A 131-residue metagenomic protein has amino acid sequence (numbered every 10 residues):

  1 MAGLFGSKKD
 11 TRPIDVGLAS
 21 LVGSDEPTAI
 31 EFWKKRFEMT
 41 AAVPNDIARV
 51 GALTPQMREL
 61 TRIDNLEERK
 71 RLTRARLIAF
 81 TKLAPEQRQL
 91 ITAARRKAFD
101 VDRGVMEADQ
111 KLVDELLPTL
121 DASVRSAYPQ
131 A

Functional and structural regions predicted by a protein language model:
L4, D10-I78, K82, E86-A131: General marker for long, soluble alpha-helical cores
